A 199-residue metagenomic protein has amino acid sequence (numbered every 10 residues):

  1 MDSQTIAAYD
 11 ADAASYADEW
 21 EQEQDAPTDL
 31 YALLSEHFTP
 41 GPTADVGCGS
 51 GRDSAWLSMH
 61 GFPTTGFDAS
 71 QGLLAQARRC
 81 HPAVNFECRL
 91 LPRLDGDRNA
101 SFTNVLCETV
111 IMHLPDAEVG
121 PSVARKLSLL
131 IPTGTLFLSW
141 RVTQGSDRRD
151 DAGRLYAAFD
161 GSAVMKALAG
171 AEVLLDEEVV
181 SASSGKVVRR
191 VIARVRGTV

Functional and structural regions predicted by a protein language model:
M1-A44, G49-R98, E118-P121, R125 (+1 more regions): Class I (Rossmann-like) S-adenosyl-L-methionine-dependent methyltransferase catalytic domain, capturing the SAM-binding
L106: A conserved beta-strand element that flanks and buttresses the S-adenosyl-L-methionine
T109-H113: Short catalytic micro-motifs in class I SAM-dependent methyltransferases
L114-P115, L130-P132: Helix-to-beta-strand junctions that scaffold the AdoMet/dcAdoMet cofactor pocket in Class I SAM-dependent enzymes
